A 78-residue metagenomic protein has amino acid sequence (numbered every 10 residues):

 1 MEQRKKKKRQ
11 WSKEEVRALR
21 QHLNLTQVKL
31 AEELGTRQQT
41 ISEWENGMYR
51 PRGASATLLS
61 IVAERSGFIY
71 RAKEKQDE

Functional and structural regions predicted by a protein language model:
E2-H22, S60: A short, Lys/Arg-rich alpha-helix, primarily the initiator
Q10, R52-G53: Non-catalytic, surface-exposed connector residues within folded enzymatic/regulatory domains
R17, S42-E43, R52, S60: Key DNA-contacting residues within the recognition helix of helix-turn-helix
Q21, G35, N46-M48, E64: Residue-level detection of the helix-turn-helix DNA-binding "recognition helix"
N24-E43: Short alpha-helical DNA-recognition segment
G53-A72: DNA major-groove recognition helix of helix-turn-helix/homeodomain DNA-binding modules
Q76-E78: Helix-turn-helix/homeodomain-like alpha-helical modules used for DNA recognition and transcription-factor dimerization
